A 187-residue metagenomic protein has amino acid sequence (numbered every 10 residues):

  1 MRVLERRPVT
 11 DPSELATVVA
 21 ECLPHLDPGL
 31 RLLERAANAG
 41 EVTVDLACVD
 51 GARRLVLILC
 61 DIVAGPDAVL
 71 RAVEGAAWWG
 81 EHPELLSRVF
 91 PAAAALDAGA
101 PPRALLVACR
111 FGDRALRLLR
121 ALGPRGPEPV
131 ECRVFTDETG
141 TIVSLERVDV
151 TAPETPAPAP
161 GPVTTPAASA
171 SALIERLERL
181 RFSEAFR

Functional and structural regions predicted by a protein language model:
M1-R187: Charged, terminal alpha-helix-loop-beta segments that serve as non-catalytic nucleic-acid engagement and/or assembly
